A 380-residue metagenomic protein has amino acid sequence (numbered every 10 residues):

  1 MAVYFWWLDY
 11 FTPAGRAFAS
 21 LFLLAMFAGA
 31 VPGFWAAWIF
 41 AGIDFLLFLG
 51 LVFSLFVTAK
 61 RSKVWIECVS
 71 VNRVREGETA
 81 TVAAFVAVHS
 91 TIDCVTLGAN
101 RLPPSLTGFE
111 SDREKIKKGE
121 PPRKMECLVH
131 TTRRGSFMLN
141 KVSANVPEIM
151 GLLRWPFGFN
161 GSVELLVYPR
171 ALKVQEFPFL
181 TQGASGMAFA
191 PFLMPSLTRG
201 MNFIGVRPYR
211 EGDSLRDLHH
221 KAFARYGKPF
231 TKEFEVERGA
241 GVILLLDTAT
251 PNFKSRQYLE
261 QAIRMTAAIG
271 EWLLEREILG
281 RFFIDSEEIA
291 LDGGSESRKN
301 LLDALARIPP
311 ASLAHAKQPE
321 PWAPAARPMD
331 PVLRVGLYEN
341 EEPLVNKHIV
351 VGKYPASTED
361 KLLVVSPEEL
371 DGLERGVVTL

Functional and structural regions predicted by a protein language model:
M1-I66: Extracellular/lumenal glycan-associated context and N-glycosylation machinery
A2-V3, E114, P178, A188 (+1 more regions): Exposed, interaction-prone extracellular/peripheral surfaces
I66-F85: Membrane-cytosol interface motif
F85-D93, T132, E339: Short solvent-exposed strand-capping/beta-turn motif centered on an Asx-Ser/Thr pair
D93-L106, A222: Short acidic, flexible loop segments centered on an aromatic residue
L102-D112, G151: Short aromatic-acidic-glycine turn motif
E114-R123: Short proline/glycine- and polar residue-rich coil/turn motifs
R123-V242: Cytoplasm-facing regions of membrane-associated proteins and arrestin-like adaptors
